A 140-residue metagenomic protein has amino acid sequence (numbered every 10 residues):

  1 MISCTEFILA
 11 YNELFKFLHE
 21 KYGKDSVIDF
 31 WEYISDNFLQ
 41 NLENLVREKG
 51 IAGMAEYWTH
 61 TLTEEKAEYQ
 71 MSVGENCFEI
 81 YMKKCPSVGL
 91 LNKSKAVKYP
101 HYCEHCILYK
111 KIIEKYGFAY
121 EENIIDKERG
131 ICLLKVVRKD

Functional and structural regions predicted by a protein language model:
M1-E79, K84-Y102, A119-L133, R138-D140: N-terminal accessory segment detector
F17, Y109-I112, Y116: Conserved short hydrophobic interaction patches
H101-K111: ATP phosphate-binding glycine-rich loop and adjacent ATP-lid/helix-beta elements within ATP-binding kinase/ATPase
